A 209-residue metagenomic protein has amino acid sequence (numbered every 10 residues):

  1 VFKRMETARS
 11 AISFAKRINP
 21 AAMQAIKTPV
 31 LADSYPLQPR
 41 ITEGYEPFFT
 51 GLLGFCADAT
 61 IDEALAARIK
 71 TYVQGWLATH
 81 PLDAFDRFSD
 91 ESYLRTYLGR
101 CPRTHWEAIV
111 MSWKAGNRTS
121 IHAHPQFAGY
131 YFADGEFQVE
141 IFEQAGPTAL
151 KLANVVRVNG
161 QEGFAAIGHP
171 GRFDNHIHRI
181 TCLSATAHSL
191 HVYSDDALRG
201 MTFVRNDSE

Functional and structural regions predicted by a protein language model:
F2-T79: N-terminal leader/capping segments at the start of a protein or of a new domain
F85-A115: A short glycine-rich, His/Asp/Glu-containing loop-to-beta-strand
G99-R100, I109-M111, T119-H124, R179-T181: Short histidine-centered beta-strand/loop micro-motifs that create catalytic or ligand/metal-coordination sites
S112-K114, A123-V139, V192: Short, conserved beta-strand element in jelly-roll/cupin
K114-G116, Q161-E162: Tight coil/turn sites that cap or link beta-strands
S120-H122, V139-E140, I167, D174-L183 (+1 more regions): Short beta-strand His + acidic residue motifs that chelate non-heme Fe in jelly-roll/DSBH and cupin folds
G129-Y131, R179, S184-G200: A short hydrophobic beta-strand segment most commonly corresponding to one strand of the jelly-roll/cupin
Q144-N175: Short acidic-glycine-tyrosine-enriched beta hairpin
